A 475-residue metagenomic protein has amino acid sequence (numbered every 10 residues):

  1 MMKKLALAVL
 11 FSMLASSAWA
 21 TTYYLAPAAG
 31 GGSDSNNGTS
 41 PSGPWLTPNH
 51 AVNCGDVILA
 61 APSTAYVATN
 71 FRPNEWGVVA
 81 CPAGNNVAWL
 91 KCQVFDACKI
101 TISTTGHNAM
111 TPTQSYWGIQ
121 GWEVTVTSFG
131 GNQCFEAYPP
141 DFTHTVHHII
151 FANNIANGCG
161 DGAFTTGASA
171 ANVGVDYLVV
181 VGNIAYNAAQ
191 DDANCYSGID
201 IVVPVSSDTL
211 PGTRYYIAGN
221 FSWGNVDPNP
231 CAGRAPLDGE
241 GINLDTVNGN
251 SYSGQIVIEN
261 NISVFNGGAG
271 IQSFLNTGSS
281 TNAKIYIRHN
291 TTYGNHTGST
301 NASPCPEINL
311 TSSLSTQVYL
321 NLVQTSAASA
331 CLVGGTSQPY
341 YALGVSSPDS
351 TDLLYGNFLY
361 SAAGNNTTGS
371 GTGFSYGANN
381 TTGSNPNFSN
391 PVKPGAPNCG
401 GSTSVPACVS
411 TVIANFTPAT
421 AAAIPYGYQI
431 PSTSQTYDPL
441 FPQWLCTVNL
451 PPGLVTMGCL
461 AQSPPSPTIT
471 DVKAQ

Functional and structural regions predicted by a protein language model:
P27-R72, W76, A421: Acidic Gly/Asp/Thr-rich repetitive segments characteristic of extracellular carbohydrate-active and adhesion proteins
G30-G31, A65-A68, P73, G77-C134 (+1 more regions): Right-handed parallel beta-helix/beta-spiral solenoid domain characteristic of secreted/periplasmic
G55, A68, C98, T105 (+16 more regions): Surface-exposed loop/turn segments connecting beta-strands in extracellular beta-rich domains
A61, K91-Q93, T113, Q120 (+22 more regions): Feature marks extracellular polysaccharide-active and adherence modules
N70-E75, T246, N250, G254-T420 (+1 more regions): Predominantly extracellular beta-rich ligand-binding scaffolds that present long acidic/polar faces for carbohydrate
N70-V78, A88, S103-M110, F129-T143 (+6 more regions): Extracellular beta-strand/beta-solenoid scaffold signature
E75-V78, P82-N85, F95, T105-H107 (+25 more regions): Parallel beta-helix/beta-solenoid
G400-Q475: Surface beta-loop-beta hairpin patches that serve as ligand-binding interfaces in beta-rich domains
